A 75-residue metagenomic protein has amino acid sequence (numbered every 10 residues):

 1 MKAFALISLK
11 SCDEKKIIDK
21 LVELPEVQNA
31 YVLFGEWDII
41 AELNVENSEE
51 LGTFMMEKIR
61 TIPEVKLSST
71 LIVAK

Functional and structural regions predicted by a protein language model:
M1-K75: A compositional/biophysical signature of low hydrophobicity enriched in polar/charged and small residues
